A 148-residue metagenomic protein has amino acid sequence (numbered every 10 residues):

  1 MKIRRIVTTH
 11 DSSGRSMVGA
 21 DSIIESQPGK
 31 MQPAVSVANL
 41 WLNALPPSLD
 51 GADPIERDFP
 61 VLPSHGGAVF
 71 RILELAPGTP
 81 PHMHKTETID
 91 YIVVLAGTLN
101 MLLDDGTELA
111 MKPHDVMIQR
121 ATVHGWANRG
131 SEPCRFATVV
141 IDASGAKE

Functional and structural regions predicted by a protein language model:
M1-S48: N-terminal leader/capping segments at the start of a protein or of a new domain
I23-E25, L49-D58, G66-E87, R120-V123 (+1 more regions): Conserved short histidine dyad/triad with adjacent acidic residue
P81-M83, M101-L102, A110, H124-G130: Short beta-strand His + acidic residue motifs that chelate non-heme Fe in jelly-roll/DSBH and cupin folds
E87-D105: Glycine- and acidic-residue-biased ligand/ion/polar-headgroup-sensing regions
D90-Y91, V116-T122, S131-K147: A short hydrophobic beta-strand segment most commonly corresponding to one strand of the jelly-roll/cupin
D105-A121: Short acidic-glycine-tyrosine-enriched beta hairpin
